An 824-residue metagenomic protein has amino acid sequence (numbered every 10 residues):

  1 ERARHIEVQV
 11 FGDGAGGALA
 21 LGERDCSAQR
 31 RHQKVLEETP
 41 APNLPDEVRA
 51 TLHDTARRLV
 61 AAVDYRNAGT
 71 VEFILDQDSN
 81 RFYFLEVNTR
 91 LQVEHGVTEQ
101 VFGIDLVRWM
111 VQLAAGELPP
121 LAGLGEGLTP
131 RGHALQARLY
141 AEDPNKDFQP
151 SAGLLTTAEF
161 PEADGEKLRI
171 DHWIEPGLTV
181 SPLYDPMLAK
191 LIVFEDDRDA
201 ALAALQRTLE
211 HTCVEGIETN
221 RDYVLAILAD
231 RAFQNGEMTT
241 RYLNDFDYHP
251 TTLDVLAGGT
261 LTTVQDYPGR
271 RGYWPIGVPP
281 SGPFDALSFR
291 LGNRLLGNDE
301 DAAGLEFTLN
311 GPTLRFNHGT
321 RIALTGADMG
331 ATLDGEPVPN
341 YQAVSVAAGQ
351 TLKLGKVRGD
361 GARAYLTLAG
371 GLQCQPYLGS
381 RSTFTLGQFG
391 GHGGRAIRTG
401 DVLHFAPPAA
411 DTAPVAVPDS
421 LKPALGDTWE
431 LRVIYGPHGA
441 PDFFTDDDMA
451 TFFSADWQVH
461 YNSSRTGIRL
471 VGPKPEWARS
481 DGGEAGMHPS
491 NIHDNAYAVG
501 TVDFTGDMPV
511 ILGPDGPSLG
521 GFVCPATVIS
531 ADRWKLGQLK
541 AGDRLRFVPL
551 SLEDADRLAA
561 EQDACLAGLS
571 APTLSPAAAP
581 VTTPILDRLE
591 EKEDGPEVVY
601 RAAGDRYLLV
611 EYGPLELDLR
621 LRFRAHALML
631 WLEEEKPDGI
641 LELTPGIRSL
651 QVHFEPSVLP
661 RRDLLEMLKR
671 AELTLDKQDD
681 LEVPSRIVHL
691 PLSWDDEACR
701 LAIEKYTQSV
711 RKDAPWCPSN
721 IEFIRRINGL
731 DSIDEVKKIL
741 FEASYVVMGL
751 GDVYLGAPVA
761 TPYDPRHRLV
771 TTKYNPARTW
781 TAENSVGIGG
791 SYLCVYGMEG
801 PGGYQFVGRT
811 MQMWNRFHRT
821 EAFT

Functional and structural regions predicted by a protein language model:
A3-G12, D64-V93: Conserved metal-phosphate-binding beta-hairpin within the catalytic cores of diverse ATP-dependent phosphoryl-transfer
I6, G17-A20, R81-E86, R169 (+1 more regions): Protein kinase-like catalytic core scaffold
G22-L36, P130, L178-Y184, Y600-R601: Flexible hinge/switch segments at interdomain interfaces of large molecular machines
E38-D76: A long amphipathic alpha-helix within ATP-dependent nucleotide-binding catalytic cores
L59-N67, G116-G125, E300, L675-D679: Active-site phosphate-binding and catalytic loops of NTP-dependent enzymes
N88-T98, H488, P517: Glycine-rich phosphate/pyrophosphate-binding beta-alpha loops
G96-T252: Catalytic cores of soluble metabolic enzymes centered on carboxylation/carboxyl-transfer
P250-T824: Conserved "landmark" site that anchors the functional core of diverse proteins
